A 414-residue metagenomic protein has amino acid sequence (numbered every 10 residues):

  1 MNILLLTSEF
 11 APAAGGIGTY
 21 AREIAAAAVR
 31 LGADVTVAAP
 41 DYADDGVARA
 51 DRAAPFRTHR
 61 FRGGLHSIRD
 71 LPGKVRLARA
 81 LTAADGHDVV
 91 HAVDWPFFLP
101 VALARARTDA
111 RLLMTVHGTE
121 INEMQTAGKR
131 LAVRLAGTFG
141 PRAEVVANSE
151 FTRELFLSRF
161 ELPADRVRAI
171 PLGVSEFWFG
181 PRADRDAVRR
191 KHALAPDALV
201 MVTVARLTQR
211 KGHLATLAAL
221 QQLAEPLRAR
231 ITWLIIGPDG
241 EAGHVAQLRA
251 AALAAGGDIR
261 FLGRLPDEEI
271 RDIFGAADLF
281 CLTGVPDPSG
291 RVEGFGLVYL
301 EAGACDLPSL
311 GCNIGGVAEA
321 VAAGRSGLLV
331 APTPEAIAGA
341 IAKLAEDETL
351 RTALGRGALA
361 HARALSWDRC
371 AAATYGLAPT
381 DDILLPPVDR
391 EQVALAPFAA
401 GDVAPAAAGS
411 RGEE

Functional and structural regions predicted by a protein language model:
D41-D44, V174, T232-Q247: Glycosyltransferase donor-sugar binding loop
A92-F98, V116: Short His-centered aromatic/hydrophobic patch
V146, A195-K211, L217-Q221, L234: Conserved donor-binding/catalytic core segment of Leloir-type glycosyltransferases
F151, G173: Carbohydrate-associated surface elements
V245-R271: Nucleotide-activated donor-binding/catalytic signature segment of Leloir-type glycosyltransferases, i.e., the conserved
G275-G290, L307: Acidic donor-binding loop of glycosyltransferase active sites
A323-G324, L328-E335, K343-T349: Conserved acidic donor-binding segment of nucleotide-sugar-dependent glycosyltransferases
A336, K343, L350-A364, G376: A short, well-ordered alpha-helix in the C-terminal region of glycosyltransferases
